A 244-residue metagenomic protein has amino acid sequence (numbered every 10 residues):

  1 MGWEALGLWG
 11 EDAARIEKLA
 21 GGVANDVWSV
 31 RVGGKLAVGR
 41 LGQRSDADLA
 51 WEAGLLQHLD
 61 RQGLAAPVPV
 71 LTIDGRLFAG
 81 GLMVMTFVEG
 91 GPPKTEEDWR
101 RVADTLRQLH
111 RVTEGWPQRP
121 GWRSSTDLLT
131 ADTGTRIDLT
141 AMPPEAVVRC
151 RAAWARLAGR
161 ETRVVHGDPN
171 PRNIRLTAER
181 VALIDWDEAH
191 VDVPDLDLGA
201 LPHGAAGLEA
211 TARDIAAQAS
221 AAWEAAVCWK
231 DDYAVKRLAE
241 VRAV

Functional and structural regions predicted by a protein language model:
W9-R31: ATP-binding glycine-rich phosphate-binding loop
G39-M83, G91-L109: A conserved alpha-helical element in kinase catalytic cores
G81-T95, A131-L139, A222-K236: A glycine-centered beta->alpha junction motif in the catalytic cores of kinase/phosphotransferase enzymes
P92-P144, T162: A cross-family kinase active-site recognition segment
L157-R163: Protein kinase catalytic-loop region centered on the HRD/HxD motif
R163-V164, L176-A217: Active-site Asp-x-Gly
V164-H166, P171: Catalytic-loop of the protein kinase fold
G199, H203, G207-V244: Helix-rich C-terminal or lid/interface subdomains of diverse kinases
